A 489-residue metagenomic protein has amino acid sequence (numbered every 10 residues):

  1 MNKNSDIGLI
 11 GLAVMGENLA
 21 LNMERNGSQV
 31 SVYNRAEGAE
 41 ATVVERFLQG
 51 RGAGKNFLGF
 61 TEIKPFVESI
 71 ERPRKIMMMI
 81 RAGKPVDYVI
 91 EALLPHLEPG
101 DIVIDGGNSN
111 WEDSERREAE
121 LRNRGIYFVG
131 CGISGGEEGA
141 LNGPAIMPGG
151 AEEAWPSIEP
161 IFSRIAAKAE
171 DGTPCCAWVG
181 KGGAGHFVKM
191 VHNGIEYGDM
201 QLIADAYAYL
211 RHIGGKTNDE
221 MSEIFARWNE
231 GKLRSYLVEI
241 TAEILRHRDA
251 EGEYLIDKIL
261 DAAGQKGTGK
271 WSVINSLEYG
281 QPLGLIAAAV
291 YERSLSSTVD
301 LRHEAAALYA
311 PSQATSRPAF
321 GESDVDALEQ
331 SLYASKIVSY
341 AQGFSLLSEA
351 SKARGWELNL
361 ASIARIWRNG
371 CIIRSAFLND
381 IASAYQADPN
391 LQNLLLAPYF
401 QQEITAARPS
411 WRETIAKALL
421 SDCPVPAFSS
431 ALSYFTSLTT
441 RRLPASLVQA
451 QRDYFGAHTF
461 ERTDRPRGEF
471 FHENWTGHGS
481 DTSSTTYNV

Functional and structural regions predicted by a protein language model:
M1-E68, R74, H96, G100 (+2 more regions): NAD(P)+-binding Rossmann beta1-loop-alpha1 motif at the extreme N-terminus of oxidoreductases
I7, D87-V89, I104, N110-S222 (+3 more regions): Rossmann-fold dinucleotide-binding core
R35-A36, N108-S109, I133-S134, D422: Short, ordered loop/turn segments at secondary-structure junctions
K64, M79-A92, N110-D113: Beta-loop-alpha module in the N-terminal Rossmann-like domain of NAD(P)-dependent dehydrogenases, especially those
H186, R211, K216, E223 (+3 more regions): Interdomain hinge/lid region at the active-site interface of Rossmann-like NAD(P)-dependent oxidoreductases
R227, K352-A384: Small-residue-rich helix-loop
T405, S410-V489: C-terminal amphipathic alpha-helical interaction region
